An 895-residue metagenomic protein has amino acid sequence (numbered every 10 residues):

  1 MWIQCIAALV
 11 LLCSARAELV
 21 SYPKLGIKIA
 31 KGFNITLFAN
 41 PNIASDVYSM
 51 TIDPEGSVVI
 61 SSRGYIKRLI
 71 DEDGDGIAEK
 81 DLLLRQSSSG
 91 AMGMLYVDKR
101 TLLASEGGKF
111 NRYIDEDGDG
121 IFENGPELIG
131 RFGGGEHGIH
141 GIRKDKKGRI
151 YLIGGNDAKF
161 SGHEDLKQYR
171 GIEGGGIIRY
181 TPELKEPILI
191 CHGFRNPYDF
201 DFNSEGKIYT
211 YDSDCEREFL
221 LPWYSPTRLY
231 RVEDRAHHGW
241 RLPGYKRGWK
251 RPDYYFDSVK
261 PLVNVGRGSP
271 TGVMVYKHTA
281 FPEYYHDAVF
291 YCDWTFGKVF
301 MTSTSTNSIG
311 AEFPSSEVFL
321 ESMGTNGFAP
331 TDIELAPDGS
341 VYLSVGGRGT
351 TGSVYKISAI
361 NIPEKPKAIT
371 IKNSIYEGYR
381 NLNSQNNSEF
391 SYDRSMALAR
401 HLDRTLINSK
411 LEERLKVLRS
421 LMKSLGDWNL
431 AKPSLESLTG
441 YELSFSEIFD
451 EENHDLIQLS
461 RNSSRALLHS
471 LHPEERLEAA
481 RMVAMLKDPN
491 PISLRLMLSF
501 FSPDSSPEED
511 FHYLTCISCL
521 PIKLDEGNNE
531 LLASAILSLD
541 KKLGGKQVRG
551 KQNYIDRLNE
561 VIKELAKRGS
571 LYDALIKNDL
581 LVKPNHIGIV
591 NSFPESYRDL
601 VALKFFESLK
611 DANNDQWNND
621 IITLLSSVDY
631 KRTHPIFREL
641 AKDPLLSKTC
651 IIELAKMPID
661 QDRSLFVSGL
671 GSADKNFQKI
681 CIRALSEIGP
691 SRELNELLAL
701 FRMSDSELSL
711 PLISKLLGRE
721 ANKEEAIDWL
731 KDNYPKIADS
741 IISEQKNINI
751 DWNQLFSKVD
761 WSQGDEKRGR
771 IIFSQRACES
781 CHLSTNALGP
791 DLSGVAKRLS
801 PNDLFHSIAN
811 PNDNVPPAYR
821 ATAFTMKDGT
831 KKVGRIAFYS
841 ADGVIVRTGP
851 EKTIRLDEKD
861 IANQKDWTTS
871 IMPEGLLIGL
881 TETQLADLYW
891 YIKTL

Functional and structural regions predicted by a protein language model:
M1-A8: Sec-dependent signal peptide recognition, specifically the positively charged N-region followed immediately by
L12-A15: N-terminal signal peptide c-region/cleavage motif recognized by signal peptidases
A17-L382, S784-T785, E858-K859, Q864-W867 (+3 more regions): Beta-propeller domains with acidic blade repeats across secreted/periplasmic ectodomains and cytosolic WD/CNH propellers
D71, S89, D115, P182 (+11 more regions): Sec-exported extracytoplasmic/periplasmic mature domains
L83, N786-P811, V815, R820-W867 (+1 more regions): Gly/Gly-Pro-rich "capping" loops immediately C-terminal to redox-active cysteine motifs in periplasmic/lumenal
L221, Y291, W761, R770 (+2 more regions): Replace "in large, NTP-powered and nucleic-acid-processing enzymes" with "in large, NTP-powered factors and other
I333, V354, G769, F773-T785 (+2 more regions): The canonical Cys-X-X-Cys-His
L343-G346, I357-I772, V795, P801 (+2 more regions): Long, ordered, helix-rich scaffold segments
